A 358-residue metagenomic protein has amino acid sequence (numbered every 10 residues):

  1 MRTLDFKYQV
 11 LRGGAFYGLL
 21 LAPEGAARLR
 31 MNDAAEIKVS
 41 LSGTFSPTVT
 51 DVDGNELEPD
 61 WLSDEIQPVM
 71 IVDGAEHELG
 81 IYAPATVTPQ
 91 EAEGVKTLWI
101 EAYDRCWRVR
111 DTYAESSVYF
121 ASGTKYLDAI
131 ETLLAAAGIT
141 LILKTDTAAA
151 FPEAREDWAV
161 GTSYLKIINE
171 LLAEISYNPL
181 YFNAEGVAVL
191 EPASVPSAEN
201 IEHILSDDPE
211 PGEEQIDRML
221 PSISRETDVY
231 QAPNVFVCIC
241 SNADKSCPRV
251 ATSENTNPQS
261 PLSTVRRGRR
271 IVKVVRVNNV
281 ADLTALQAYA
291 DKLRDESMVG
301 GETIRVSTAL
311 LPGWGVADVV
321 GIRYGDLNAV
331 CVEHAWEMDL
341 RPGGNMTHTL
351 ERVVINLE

Functional and structural regions predicted by a protein language model:
M1-R28: Polar/acidic, low-complexity leader/linker segments enriched in S/T/G and N/D
M1-Y8, N169, A173, P192 (+2 more regions): Acidic, small/polar-enriched beta strand-loop surface segments
G18-E65, R108-Y113, F120-T124, E302 (+1 more regions): Extracellular/virion structural assembly segments
A22, V69-A102, F182, V320-L350: Short beta-strand and beta-hairpin "edge-sheet" elements
L29-D51, V95-W107, L171, C238 (+4 more regions): Oligomerization/assembly interface segments of phage tail-like spikes and tubes
V39, A102, S116-L143, D157-E185 (+2 more regions): Amphipathic, non-transmembrane alpha-helical segments in extracytoplasmic/periplasmic proteins
V52-L141: Surface-exposed cap/loop segments at beta↔alpha junctions
T86, A92-V109, T145-A232: Short beta-strand-centered interaction patches in the first periplasmic/extracellular domains of large envelope
